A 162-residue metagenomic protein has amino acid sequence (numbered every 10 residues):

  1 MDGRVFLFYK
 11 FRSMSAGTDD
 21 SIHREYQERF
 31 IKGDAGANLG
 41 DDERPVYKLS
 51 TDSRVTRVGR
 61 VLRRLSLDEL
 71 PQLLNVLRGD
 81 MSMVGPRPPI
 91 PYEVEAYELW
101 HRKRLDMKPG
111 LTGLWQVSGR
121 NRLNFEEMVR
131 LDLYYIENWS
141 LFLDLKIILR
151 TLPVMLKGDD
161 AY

Functional and structural regions predicted by a protein language model:
M1-Y162: Conserved small/aromatic sequence motifs within transmembrane helices
